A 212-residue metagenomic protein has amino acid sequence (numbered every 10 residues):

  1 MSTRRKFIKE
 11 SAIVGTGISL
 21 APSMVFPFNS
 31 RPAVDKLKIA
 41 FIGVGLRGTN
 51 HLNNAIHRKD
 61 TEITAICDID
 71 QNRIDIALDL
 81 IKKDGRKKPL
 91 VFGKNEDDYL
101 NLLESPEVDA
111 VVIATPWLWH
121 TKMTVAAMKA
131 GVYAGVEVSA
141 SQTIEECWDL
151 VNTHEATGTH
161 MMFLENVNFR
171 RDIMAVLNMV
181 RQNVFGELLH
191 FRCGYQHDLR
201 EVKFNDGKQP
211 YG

Functional and structural regions predicted by a protein language model:
M1-V136, W148-H160: N-terminal glycine-/serine-/threonine-rich beta1-alpha1-beta2 phosphate-ribose binding loop of Rossmann-like
G43, R47, T157-M162, V167-G212: Predominantly a Rossmann-like dinucleotide-binding segment in NAD(P)-dependent oxidoreductases
W117, A140-S141, H197: Short glycine-enriched loops at secondary-structure junctions
E137-S139, E165: Short beta->alpha connector loops at strand-helix junctions that form conserved, small/polar/Pro-enriched
S141-E145, R171: Conserved PLP phosphate-binding loop immediately N-terminal to the Schiff-base lysine helix in PLP-dependent enzymes
